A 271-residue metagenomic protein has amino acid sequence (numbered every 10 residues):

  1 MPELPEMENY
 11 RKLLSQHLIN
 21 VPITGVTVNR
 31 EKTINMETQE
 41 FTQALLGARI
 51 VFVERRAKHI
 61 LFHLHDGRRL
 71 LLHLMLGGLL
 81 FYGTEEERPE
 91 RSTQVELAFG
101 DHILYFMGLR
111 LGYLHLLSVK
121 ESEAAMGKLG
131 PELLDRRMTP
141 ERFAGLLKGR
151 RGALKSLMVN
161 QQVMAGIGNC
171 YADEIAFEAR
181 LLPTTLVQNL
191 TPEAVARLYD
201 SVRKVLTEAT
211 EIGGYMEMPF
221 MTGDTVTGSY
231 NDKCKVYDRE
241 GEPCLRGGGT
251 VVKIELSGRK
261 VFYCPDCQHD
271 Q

Functional and structural regions predicted by a protein language model:
M1-Q271: Structured catalytic/nucleic-acid-binding cores of DNA maintenance enzymes
